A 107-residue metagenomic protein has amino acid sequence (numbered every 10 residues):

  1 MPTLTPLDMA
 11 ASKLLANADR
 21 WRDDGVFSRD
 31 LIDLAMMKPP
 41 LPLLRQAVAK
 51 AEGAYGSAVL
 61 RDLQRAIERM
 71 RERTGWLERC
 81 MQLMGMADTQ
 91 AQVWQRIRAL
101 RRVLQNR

Functional and structural regions predicted by a protein language model:
M1-R107: Compositionally biased terminal segments of proteins
